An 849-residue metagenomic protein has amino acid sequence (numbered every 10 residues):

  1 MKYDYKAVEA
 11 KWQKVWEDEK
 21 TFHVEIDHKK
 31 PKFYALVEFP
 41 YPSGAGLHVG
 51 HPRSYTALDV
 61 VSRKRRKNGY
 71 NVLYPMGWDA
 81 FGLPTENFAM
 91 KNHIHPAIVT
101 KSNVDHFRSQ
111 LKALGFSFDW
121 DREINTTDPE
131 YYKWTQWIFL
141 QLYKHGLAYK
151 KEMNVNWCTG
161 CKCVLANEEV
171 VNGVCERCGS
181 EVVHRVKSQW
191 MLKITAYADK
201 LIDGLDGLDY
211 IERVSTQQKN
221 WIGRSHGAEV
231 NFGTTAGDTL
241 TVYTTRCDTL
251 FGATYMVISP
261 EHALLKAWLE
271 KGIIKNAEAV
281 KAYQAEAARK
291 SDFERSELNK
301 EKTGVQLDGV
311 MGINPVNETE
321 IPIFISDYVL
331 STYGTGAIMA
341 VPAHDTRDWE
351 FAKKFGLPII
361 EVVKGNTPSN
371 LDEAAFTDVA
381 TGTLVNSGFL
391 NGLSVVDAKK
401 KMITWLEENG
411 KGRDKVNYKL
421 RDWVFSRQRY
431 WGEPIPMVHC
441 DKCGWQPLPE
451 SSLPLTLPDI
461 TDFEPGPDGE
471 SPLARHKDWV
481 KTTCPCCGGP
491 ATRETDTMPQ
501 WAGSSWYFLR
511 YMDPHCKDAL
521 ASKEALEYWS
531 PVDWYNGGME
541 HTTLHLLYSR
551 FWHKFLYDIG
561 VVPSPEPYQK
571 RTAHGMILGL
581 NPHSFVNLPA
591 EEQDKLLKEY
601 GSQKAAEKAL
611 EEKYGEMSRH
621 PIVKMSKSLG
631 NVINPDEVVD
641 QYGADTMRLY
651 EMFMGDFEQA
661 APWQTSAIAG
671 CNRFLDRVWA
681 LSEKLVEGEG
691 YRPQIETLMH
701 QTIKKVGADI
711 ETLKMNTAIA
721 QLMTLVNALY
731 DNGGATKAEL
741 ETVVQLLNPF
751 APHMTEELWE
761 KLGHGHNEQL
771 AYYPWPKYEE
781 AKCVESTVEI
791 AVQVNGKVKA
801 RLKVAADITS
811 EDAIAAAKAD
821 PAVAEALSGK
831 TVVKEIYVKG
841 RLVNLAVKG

Functional and structural regions predicted by a protein language model:
M1-G46, V72, L201, S215-S225 (+4 more regions): Non-catalytic terminal extensions that flank enzyme cores
M1-L36, R66-P75, V99-H106, K281-F324 (+1 more regions): Conserved oxyanion/phosphate-binding beta-strand-loop segments in alpha/beta enzyme cores
K2, D18-E19, K91-D248, A263 (+8 more regions): Residue patterns forming the tRNA-binding/recognition surfaces of aminoacyl-tRNA synthetases and related DALR
Y3, R224-E229, G237, K364 (+10 more regions): Long, charged, mostly alpha-helical binding arms that flank functional sites
Y3, V8-Q13, V49, T135-K364 (+7 more regions): NTP-handling and nucleic-acid-processing catalytic cores
E25-I94, T100, E123-I138, T244-T245 (+2 more regions): N-terminal catalytic cores of NTP/NDP-binding nucleotidyl/phosphoryl-transfer enzymes
D79, K144-H145, Y149-N156, D414-C443 (+6 more regions): Helix-rich, typically C-terminal accessory recognition domains appended to large enzymatic cores
V214-T241, K290-T319, I323-F324, W423 (+8 more regions): Flexible, glycine/threonine-enriched loop-and-boundary segments that flank and lead into catalytic domains of large
